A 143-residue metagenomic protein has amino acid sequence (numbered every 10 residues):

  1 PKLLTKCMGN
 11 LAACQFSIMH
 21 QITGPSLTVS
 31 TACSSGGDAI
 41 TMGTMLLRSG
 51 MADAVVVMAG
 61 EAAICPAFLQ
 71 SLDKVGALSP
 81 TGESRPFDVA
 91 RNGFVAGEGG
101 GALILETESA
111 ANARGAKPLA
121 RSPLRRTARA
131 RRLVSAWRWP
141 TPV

Functional and structural regions predicted by a protein language model:
P1-M42, Q70-V95: Conserved catalytic cysteine-centered active-site region of acyl-thioester-dependent Claisen-condensing enzymes
Q15-M19, M42-L46, A67, L103-E106 (+2 more regions): Alpha-helical scaffold segments in soluble metabolic enzymes
T31-S35, A59-I64, R125-R129: Acidic, glycine-rich active-site loops and adjacent beta-strand->loop/helix elements that engage anionic groups
I40, C65-S71, R132-S135: Short acidic, glycine/serine/threonine-rich loops at helix termini
M51-V55: Short, high-confidence coil segments that cap the C-terminus of an alpha-helix and link into the following beta-strand
L78-V143: Condensing-enzyme catalytic core mediating Claisen C-C bond formation in acyl metabolism
